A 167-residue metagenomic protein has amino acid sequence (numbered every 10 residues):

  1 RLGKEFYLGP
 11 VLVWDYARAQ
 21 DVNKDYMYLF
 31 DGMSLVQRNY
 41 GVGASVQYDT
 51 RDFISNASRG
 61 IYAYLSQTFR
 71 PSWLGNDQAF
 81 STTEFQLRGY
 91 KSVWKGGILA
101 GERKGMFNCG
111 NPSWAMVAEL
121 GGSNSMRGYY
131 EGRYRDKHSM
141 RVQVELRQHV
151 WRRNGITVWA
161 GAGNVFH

Functional and structural regions predicted by a protein language model:
R1-R38, G43, L120-N124, R133-K137: Gram-negative/organellar outer-membrane beta-barrel architecture
L35, V42-R152, I156-H167: C-terminal outer-membrane beta-barrel translocator/porin domains of Gram-negative envelope proteins and their
